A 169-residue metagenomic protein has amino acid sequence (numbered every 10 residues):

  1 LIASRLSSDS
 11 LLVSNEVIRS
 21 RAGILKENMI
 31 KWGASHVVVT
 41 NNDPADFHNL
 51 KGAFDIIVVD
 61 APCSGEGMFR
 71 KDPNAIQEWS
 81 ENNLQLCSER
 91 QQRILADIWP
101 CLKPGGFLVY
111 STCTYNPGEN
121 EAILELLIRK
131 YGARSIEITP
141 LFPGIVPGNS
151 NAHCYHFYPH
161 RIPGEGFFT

Functional and structural regions predicted by a protein language model:
L1-T169: S-adenosylmethionine
